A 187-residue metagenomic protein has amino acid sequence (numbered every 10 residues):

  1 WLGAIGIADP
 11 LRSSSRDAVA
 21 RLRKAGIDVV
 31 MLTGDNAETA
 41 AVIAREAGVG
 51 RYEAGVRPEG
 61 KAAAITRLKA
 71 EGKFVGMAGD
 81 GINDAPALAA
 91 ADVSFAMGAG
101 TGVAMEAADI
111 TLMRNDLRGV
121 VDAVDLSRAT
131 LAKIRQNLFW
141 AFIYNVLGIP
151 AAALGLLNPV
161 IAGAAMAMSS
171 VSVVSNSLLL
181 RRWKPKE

Functional and structural regions predicted by a protein language model:
W1-Q136: Conserved ATP-binding TGD loop and adjacent catalytic N/P-domain core of P-type ATPases
A108, M113-E187: Membrane-embedded transport module
